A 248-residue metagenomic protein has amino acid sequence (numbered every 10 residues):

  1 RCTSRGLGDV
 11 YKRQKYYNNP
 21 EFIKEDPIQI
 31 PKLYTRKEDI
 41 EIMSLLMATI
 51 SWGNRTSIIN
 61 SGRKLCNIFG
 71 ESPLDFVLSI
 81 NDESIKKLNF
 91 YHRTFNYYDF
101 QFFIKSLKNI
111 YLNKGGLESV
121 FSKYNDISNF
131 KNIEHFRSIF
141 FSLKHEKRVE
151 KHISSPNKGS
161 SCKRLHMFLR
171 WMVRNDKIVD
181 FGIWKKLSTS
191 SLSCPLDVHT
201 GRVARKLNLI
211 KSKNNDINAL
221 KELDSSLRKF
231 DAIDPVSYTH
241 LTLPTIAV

Functional and structural regions predicted by a protein language model:
R1-Y11, H240-V248: Single conserved hydrophobic/aromatic residue that forms the stacking wall/gate of nucleotide- or nucleobase-binding
D9-L241: Charged interaction scaffolds used for protein-protein
